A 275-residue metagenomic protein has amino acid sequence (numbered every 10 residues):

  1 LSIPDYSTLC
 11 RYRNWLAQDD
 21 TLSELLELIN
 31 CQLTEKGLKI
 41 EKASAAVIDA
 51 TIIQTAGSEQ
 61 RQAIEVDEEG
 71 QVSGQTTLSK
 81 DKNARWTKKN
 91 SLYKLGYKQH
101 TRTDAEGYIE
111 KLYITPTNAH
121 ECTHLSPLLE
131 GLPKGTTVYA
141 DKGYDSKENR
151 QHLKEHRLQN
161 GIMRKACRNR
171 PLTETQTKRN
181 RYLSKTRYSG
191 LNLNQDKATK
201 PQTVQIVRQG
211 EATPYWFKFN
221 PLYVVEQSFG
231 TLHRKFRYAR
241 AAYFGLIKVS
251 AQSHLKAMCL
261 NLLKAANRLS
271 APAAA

Functional and structural regions predicted by a protein language model:
S2-Q159, M163-K165: Polybasic low-complexity intrinsically disordered regions
A50, I247-V249, A274-A275: A glycine-rich phosphate-binding loop feature that marks nucleotide/adenosyl-phosphate handling sites
E59, K235-A239, L262-P272: Short helix-capping/linker segments at secondary-structure and domain boundaries
T77-S79, R85, Y182, S189-K197 (+4 more regions): Short, low-complexity interaction segments enriched in Ser/Thr/Pro/Gly
T137, K142-Y188, N220-I247, A251-H254: Helix-centered, glycine/charged polyanion-binding patches within enzymatic domains that contact phosphate-containing
R187-F219: Intrinsic disorder/low-complexity segments
S189-L191, S270-A275: Intrinsically disordered, low-complexity and often Lys/Arg-enriched segments
